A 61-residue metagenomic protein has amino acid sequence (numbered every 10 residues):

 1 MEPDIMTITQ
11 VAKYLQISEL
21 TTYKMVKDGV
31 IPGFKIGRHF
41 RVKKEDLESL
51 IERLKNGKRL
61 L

Functional and structural regions predicted by a protein language model:
M1-M6, G37-K43: Short, exposed beta-strand "edge-strand" segments with a Pro/Gly-rich flavor and a Y/T-containing core
M1-T21: Polyanion-binding surface elements
A12, K24, I51: A cross-family signal for key residues in well-ordered alpha-helices that form functional helical elements
L15-R41: Major-groove DNA-recognition helix of helix-turn-helix-type DNA-binding domains
E45-L61: A short, Lys/Arg-enriched interface patch at domain edges and termini
